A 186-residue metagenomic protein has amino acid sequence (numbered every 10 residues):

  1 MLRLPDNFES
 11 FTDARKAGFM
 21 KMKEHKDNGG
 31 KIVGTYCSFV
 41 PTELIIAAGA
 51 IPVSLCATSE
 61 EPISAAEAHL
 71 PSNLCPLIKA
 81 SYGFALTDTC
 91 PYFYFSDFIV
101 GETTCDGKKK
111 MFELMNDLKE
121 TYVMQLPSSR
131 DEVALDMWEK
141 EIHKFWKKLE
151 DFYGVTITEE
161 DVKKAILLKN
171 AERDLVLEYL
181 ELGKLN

Functional and structural regions predicted by a protein language model:
M1-N186: An N-terminal assembly and electron-transfer interface module characteristic of large anaerobic redox and radical
